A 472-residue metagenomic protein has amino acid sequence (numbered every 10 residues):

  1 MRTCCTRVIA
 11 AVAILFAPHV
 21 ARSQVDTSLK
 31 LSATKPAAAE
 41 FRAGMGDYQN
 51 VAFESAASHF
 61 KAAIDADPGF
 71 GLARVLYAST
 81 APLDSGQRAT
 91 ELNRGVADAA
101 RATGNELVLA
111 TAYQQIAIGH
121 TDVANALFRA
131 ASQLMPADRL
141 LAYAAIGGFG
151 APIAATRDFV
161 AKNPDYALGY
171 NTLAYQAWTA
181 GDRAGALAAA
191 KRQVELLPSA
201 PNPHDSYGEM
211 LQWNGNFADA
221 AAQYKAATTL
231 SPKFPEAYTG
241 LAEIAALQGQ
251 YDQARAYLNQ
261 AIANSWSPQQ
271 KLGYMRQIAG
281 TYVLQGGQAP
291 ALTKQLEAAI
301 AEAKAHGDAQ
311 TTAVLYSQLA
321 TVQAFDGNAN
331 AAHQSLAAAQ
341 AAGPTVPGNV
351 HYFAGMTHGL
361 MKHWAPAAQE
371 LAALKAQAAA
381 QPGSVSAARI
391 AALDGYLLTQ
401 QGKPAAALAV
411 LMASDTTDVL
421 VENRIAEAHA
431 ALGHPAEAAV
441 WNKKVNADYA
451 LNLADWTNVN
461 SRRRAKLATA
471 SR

Functional and structural regions predicted by a protein language model:
A33-A62, A66, L107-A126, L134-A137 (+3 more regions): Alpha-helical segment of the N-proximal tetratricopeptide repeat
P36, F70, G104, A137-R139 (+7 more regions): Residue-level recognition of tetratricopeptide repeat
Q49-N50, L83, A117, G148-A151 (+9 more regions): Register position in tetratricopeptide repeats
A62-A63, G95-D98, A130-A131, D158-F159 (+8 more regions): Canonical positions in the second alpha-helix
A73, L140-A142, G169, P203 (+6 more regions): TPR alpha-solenoid repeat register
L76, A144-A145, T172, S206 (+7 more regions): Canonical tetratricopeptide repeat
